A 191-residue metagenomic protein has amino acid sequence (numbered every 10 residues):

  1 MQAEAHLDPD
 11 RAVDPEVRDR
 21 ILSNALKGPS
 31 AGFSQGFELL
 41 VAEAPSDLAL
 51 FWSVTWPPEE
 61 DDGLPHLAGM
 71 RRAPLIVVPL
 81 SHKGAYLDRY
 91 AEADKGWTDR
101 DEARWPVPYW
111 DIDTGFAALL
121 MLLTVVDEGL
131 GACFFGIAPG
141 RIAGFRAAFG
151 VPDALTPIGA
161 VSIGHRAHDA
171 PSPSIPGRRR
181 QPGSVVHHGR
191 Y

Functional and structural regions predicted by a protein language model:
M1-A5, P9, P157-Y191: C-terminal helix-cap and adjacent tail motif
A3-G28: An N-terminal domain-cap segment
A25-L26, V77, W97-A147: Small-aliphatic-rich amphipathic alpha-helix that forms the alpha element of a beta-alpha
P29-F33: Glycine-rich phosphate/pyrophosphate-binding beta-alpha loops
S34-F37, D127, I158: Short secondary-structure junction motifs
S34-T114: Glycine/small-residue-rich phosphate/adenosyl-binding loop
E60-G63, L67-V77, F149-P173: A glycine-rich helix N-cap at a beta->alpha junction
K83, A138-I142, A167: Acidic, glycine-rich active-site loops and adjacent beta-strand->loop/helix elements that engage anionic groups
